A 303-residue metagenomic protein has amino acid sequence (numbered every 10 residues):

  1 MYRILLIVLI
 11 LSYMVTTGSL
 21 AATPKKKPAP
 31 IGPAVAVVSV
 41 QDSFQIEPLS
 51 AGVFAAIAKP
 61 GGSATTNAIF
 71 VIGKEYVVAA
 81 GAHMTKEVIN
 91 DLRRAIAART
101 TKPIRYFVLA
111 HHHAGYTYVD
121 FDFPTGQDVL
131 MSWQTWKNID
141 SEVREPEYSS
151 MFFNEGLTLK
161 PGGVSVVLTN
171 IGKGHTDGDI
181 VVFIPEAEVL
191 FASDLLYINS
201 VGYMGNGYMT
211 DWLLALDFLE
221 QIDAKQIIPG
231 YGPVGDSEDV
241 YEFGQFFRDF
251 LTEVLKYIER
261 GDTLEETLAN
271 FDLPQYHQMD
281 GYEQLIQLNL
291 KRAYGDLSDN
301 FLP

Functional and structural regions predicted by a protein language model:
L5-T16: Bacterial N-terminal signal peptides
S19-A22: Boundary at the C-terminal end of the N-terminal hydrophobic targeting segment
K25-A36, Q221-D223, V234-P303: Accessory terminal helices/loops
P30-I31, P48, Q134-G172, T176-G178 (+3 more regions): Metallo-beta-lactamase
E47-R94, I180-I184, V189-A192: Conserved beta-strand hairpin/beta-sheet module of binuclear metal-dependent hydrolase folds, prominently
G52, V71, G81, I96 (+9 more regions): Divalent metal-coordination and catalytic microenvironments
Y76-V78, A82-K86, S165, I171-K256: Metallo-beta-lactamase
R94-K160: Active-site HxH/HxHxD metal-binding segment of metal-dependent hydrolases
